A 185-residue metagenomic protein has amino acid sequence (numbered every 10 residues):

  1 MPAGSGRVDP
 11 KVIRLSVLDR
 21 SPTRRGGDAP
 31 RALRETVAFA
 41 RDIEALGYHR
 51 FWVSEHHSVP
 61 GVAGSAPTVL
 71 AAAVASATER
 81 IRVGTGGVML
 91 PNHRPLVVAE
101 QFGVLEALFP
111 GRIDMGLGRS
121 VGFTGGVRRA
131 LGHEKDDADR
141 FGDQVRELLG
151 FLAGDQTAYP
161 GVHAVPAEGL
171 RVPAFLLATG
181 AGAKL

Functional and structural regions predicted by a protein language model:
M1-I81: N-terminal beta1-alpha1-beta2 module of alpha/beta enzyme domains
R7, E106, A164-A167: Short secondary-structure boundary/capping segments
P10-A29, N92-T157: Flexible, glycine-rich active-site loops centered on histidine and acidic residues that chelate a metal or position
L15-D19, F51-V53, V83-G86, I113-L117 (+1 more regions): Hydrophobic faces of well-ordered beta-strands that scaffold small-molecule active sites in alpha/beta enzyme cores
D19-R34, V88-P95, L170-G180: Active-site mouth loops of central-metabolism enzymes
T36-R41, A71-A72, A99-G103, G142-L149 (+2 more regions): Generic structural signal for well-ordered alpha-helices, preferentially at hydrophobic/aromatic core positions
H57, V88-M89, S120: Catalytic metal-binding/acid-base residues of hydrolase active sites
A138-L185: Aromatic- and glycine-enriched pocket-lining scaffold segments that form the walls of small-molecule binding clefts
